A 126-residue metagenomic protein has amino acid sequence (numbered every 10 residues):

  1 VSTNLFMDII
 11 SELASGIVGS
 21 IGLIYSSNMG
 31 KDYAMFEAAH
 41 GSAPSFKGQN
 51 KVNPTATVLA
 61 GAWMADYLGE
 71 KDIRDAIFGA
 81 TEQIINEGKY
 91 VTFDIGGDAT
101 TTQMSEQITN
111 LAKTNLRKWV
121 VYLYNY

Functional and structural regions predicted by a protein language model:
S2-A76, E82-E87: Glycine-rich phosphate/nucleotide-binding loop
L23-I24, N28-A39, A43, A99 (+4 more regions): Charge-rich, low-complexity amphipathic helices in intrinsically disordered tails/linkers adjacent to domains
A56-R117, L123-Y126: Mobile late-domain/C-terminal helix-loop "cap" segments that border catalytic sites or the cytosolic face
